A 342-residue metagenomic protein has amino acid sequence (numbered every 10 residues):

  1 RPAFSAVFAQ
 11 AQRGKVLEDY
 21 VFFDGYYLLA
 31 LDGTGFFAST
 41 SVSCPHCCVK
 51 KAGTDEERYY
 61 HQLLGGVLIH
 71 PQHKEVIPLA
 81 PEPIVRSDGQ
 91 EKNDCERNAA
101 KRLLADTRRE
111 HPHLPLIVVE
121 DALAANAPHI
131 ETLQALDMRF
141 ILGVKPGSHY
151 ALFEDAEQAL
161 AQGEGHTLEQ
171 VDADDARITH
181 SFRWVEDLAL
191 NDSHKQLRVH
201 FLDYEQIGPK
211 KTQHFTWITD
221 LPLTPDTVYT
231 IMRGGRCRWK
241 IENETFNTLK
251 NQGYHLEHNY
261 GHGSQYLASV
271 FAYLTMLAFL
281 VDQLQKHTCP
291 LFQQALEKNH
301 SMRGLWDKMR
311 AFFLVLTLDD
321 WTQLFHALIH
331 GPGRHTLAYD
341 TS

Functional and structural regions predicted by a protein language model:
R1-H73: Active-site-proximal, Lys/Arg-enriched surface segment that forms a nucleic-acid-binding/basic interface patch
G25-F36, G66, A100, V118-L123 (+4 more regions): Short, conserved catalytic/metal-binding motifs centered on acidic residues
K51-L114: Electropositive, glycine- and tryptophan-enriched low-complexity nucleic-acid-binding patches
L68-H70, P83, A122, L142-P146 (+1 more regions): Short, structured patches in soluble enzyme cores that scaffold and shape functional sites
Q90-H149: Domain-level cores of phosphate- or acyl-group-handling catalytic modules
K145-R238: An anionic, glycine-rich sequence signature occurring as long contiguous blocks
E169-D172, R177-E186, K250-S342: A short, flexible helix-boundary coil/loop motif
P225-Y260: Short amphipathic alpha-helical "interface-anchor" segments enriched in bulky aromatics
